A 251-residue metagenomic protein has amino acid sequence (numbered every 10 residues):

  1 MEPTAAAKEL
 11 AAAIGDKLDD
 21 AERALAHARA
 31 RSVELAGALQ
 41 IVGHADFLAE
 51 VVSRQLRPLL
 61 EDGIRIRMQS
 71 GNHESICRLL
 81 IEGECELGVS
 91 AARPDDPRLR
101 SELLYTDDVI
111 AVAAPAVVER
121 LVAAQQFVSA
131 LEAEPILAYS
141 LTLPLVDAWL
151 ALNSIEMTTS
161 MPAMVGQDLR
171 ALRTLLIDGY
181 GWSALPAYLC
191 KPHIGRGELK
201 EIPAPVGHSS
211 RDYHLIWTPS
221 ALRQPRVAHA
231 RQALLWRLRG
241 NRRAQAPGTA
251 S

Functional and structural regions predicted by a protein language model:
E2-V33, W236: Alpha-helical "hinge/linker" immediately C-terminal to small N-terminal DNA-binding modules
A7, L80-I81, T174-G179, L215: Hydrophobic residues within well-ordered alpha-helices
S32-L39, S129-A133: Immediate post-signal peptide segment of exported/extracytoplasmic ligand-binding proteins
E34-P97: Central regulatory/effector-binding core of bacterial HTH transcription factors
V51, I202-P247, S251: A late-sequence structural motif
N72-H73, S90-D95, A114-P115, D168 (+1 more regions): Beta->alpha turn/N-cap motifs
E86-S90, G181-L185, E201-I202: Paired acidic/hydrophobic, glycine-rich loop segments that form the ligand-binding mouth/hinge of periplasmic-binding
R100-Y180, P192-H208, L238-S251: C-terminal regulatory
